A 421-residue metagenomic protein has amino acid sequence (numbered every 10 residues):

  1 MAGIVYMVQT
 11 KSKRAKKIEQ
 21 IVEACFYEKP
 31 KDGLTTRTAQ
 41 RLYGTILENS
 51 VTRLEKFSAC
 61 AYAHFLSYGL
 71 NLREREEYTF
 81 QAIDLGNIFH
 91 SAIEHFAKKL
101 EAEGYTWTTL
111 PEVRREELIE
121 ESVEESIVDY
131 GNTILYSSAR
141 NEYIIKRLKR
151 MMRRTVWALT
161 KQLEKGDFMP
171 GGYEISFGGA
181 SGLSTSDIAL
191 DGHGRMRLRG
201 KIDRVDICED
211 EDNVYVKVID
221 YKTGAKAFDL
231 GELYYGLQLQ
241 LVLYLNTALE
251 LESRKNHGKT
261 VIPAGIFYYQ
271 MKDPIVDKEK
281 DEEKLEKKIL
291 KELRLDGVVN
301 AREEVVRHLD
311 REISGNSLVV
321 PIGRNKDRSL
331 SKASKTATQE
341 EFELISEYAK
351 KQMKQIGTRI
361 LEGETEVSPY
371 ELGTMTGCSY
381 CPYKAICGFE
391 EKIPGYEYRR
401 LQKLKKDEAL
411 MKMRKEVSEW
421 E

Functional and structural regions predicted by a protein language model:
M1-E421: Structural signature of nuclease core domains in nucleic-acid processing machines
